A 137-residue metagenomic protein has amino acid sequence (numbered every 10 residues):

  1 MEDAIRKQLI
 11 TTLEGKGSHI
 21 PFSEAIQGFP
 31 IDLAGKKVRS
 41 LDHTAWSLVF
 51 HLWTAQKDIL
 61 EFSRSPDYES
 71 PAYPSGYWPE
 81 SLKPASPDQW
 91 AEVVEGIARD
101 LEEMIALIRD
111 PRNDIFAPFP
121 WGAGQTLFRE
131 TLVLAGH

Functional and structural regions predicted by a protein language model:
I5-L13, P87-V94: Active-site rim elements
R6-H19, S23-I26, I31-P79, P118-H137: Short, contiguous alpha-helical
S81-P118, R129-H137: Acidic/histidine-rich alpha-helical segments that form the ligand environment of transition-metal centers
